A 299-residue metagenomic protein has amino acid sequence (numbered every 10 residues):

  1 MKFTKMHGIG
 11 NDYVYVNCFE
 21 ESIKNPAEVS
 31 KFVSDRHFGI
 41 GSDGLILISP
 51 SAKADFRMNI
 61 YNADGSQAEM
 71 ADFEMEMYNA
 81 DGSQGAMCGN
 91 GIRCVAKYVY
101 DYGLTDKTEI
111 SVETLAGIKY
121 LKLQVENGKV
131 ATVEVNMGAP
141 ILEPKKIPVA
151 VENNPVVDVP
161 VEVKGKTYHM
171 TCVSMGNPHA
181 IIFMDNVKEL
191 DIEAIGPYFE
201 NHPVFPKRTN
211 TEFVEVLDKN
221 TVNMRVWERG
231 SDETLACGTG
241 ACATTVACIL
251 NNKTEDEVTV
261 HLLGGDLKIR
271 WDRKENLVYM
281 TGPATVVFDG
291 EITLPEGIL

Functional and structural regions predicted by a protein language model:
M1-K129, A180-L299: A glycine-rich beta-to-alpha transition motif near the start of alpha/beta enzyme domains, typified by
K122, N136, P148, P160-E162 (+1 more regions): Generic structural detector for well-ordered beta-strands
A131-P140: Membrane helix-loop-helix hairpins that form the core translocation module of multi-pass transporters
P140-I141, V286: Active-site/binding-pocket entry motifs
I141-H169: Active-site glycine-rich loop that binds ribose-phosphate moieties when present
